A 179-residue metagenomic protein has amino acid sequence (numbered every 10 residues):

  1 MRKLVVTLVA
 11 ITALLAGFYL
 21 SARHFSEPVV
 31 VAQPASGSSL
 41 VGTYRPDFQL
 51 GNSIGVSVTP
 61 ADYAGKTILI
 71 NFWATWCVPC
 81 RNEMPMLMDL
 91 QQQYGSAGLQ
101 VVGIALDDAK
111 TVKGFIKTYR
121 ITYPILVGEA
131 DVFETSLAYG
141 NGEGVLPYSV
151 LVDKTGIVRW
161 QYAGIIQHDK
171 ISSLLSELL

Functional and structural regions predicted by a protein language model:
M1-D47: N-terminal targeting signals for export/organelle localization
D47-I68, Y94, S136: A short beta-strand-turn-helix
F48, Y63, F72-W73, F115 (+1 more regions): Conserved hydrophobic/aromatic "anchor" residues that stabilize well-ordered secondary structure elements
A64, F72-D89: Conserved redox-active cysteine motifs that mediate thiol-disulfide chemistry, especially di-cysteine Cys-X(1-2)-Cys
K66-I68, F72-W76, D108, V145: Short pre-active-site segment immediately N-terminal to redox-active cysteine/selenocysteine motifs in thiol-based
R81-R120, A130-S136: Structural microenvironment flanking redox-active thiols in thiol-disulfide oxidoreductases
I116-T122, G128-E177: Thiol/disulfide oxidoreductase modules built on the thioredoxin-like
